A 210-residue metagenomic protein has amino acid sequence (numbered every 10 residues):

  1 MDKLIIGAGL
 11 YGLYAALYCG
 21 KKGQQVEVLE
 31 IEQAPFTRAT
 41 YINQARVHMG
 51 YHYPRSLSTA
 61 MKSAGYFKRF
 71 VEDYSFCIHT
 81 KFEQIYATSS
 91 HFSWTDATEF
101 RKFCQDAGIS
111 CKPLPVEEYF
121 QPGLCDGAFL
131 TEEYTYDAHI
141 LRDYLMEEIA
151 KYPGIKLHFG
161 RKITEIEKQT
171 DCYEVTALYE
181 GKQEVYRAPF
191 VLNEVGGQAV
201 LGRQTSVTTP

Functional and structural regions predicted by a protein language model:
D2-E27: N-terminal Rossmann-like FAD-binding beta1-loop-alpha1 element of flavoenzymes
Y11, A34, Q198: Conserved Rossmann-like nucleotide-cofactor binding loop
G20-I42: Glycine-rich FAD pyrophosphate-binding loop
K22-Q24, A107, Y152: Conserved dinucleotide-binding and phosphotransfer motif residues
Q24-V26, C111, V191: Hydrophobic anchor at the start of a short beta-strand that flanks the dinucleotide cofactor-binding loop
Q44-Y119, L124-C125: Dinucleotide-binding Rossmann-like beta1-alpha1 core, especially the glycine-rich loop that anchors the ADP
F129-F190, E194-A199: Helical element adjacent to the flavin cofactor pocket in flavoenzyme catalytic cores
A199-P210: Glycine-rich loop(s) and the adjacent beta-strand/alpha-helix scaffold that form part
